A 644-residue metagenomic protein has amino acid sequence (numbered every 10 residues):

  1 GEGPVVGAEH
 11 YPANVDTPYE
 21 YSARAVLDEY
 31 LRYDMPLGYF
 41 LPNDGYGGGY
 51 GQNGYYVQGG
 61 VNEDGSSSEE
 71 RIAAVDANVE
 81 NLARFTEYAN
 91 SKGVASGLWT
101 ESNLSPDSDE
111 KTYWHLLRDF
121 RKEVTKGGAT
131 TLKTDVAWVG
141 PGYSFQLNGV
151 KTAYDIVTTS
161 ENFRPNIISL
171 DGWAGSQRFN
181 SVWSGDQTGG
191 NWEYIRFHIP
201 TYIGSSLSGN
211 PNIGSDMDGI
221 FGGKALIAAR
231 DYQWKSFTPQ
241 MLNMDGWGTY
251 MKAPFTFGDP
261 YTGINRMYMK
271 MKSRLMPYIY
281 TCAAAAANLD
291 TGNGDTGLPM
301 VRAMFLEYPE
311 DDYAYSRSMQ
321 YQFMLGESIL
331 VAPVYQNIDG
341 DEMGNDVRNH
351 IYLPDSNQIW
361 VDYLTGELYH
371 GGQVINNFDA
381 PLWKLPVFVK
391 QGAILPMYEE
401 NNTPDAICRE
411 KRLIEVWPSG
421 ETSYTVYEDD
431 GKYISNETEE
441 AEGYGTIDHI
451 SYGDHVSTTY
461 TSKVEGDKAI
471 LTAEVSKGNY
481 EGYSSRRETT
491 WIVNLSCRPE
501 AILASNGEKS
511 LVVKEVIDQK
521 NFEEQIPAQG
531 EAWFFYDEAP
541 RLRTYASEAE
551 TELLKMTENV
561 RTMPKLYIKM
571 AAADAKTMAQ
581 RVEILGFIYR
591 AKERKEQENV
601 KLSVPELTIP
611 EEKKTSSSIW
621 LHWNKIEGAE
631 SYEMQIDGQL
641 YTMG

Functional and structural regions predicted by a protein language model:
G1-K384, T438, T446: Catalytic-domain carbohydrate-binding cleft regions of carbohydrate-active enzymes
I351-Q358, N494-P499, K625-E630: Short proline/glycine-enriched turn/loop motifs at strand-loop junctions of beta-rich domains
L364, A504-N506, I636: Structural motif
Y369, K509-L511, Y641: Short, isolated positions in well-ordered beta-strands
G372-V374, P381, D467, K613-W620 (+1 more regions): Ser/Thr- and Asn-enriched, surface-exposed coil loops between beta-strands
V387-E508, G530, F535-N599: Accessory, solvent-exposed terminal regions and/or long lumenal/extracellular loops of proteins
E598-G628: Pro/Thr/Ser/Gly-rich low-complexity, intrinsically disordered linker/stalk tracts
S631-G644: Recognizes extended acidic, P/S/T-rich segments that occur within or adjacent to Ig-like beta-sandwich modules
